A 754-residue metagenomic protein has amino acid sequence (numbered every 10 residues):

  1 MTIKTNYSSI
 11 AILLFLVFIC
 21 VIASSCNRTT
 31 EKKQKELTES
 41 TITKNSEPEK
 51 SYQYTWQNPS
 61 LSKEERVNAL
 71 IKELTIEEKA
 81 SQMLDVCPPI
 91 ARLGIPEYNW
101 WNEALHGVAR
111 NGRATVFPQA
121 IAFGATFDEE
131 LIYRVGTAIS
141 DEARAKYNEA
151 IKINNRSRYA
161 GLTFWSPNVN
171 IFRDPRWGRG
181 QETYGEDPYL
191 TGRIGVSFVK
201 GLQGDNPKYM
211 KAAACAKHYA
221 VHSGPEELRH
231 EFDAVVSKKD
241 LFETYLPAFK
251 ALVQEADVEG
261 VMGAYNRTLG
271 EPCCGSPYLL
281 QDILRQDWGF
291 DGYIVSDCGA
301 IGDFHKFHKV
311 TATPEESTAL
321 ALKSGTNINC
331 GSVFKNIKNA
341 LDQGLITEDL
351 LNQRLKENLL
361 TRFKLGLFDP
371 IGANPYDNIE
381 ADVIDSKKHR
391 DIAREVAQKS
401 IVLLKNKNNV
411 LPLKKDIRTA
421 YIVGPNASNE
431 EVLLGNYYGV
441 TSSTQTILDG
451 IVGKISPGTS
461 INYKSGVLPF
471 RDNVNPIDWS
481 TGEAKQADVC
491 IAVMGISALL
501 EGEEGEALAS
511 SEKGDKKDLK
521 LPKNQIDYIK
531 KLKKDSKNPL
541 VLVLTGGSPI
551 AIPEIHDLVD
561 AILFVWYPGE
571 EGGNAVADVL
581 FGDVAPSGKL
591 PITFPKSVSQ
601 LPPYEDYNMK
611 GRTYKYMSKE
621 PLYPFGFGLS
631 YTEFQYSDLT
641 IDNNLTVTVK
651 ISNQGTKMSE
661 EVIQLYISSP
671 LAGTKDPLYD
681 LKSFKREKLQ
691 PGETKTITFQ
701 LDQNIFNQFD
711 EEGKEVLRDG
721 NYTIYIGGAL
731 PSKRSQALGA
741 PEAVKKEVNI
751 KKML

Functional and structural regions predicted by a protein language model:
M1-T2, F18: Compositionally biased, low-complexity segments enriched in small residues
T2-I12: Bacterial N-terminal signal peptides that target proteins for export
I12-V21: Bacterial N-terminal signal peptides
A23-Q708, R718-I726, L730, L754: Glycoside hydrolase catalytic-domain context in secreted enzymes
E712-E715, S735-A737: Short proline/glycine-enriched turn/loop segments at secondary-structure junctions
R734-L754: Short beta-strand elements
